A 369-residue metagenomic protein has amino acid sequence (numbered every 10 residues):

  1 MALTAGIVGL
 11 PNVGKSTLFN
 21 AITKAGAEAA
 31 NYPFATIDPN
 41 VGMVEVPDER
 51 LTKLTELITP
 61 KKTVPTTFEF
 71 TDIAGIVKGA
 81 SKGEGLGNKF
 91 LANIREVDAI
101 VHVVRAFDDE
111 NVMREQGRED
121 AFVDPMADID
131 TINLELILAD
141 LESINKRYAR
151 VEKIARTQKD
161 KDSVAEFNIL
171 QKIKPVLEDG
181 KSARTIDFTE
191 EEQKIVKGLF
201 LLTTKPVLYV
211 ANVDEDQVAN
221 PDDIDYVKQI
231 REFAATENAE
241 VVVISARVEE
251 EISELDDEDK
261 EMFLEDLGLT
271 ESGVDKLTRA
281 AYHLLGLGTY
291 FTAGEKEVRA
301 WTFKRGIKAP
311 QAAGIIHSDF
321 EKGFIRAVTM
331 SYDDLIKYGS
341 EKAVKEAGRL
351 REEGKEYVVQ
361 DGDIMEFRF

Functional and structural regions predicted by a protein language model:
M1-E115, M126, V151: Conserved G1/Walker A P-loop phosphate-binding module
L3-V8, V13, F19, R150-V358 (+1 more regions): C-terminal-of-GTPase-core extension/linker across diverse P-loop GTPases
S16, P33, E69, I73 (+5 more regions): Generic signal for short, ordered secondary-structure residues within or immediately flanking folded domains
F34, D48-L51, V64-F70, E84-D98 (+8 more regions): Amphipathic alpha-helical transducer elements in NTP-driven molecular machines
G42-P47, A74-E84, R95-D162, V176-F188 (+1 more regions): Conserved Switch II/interswitch segment of TRAFAC-class P-loop GTPases
